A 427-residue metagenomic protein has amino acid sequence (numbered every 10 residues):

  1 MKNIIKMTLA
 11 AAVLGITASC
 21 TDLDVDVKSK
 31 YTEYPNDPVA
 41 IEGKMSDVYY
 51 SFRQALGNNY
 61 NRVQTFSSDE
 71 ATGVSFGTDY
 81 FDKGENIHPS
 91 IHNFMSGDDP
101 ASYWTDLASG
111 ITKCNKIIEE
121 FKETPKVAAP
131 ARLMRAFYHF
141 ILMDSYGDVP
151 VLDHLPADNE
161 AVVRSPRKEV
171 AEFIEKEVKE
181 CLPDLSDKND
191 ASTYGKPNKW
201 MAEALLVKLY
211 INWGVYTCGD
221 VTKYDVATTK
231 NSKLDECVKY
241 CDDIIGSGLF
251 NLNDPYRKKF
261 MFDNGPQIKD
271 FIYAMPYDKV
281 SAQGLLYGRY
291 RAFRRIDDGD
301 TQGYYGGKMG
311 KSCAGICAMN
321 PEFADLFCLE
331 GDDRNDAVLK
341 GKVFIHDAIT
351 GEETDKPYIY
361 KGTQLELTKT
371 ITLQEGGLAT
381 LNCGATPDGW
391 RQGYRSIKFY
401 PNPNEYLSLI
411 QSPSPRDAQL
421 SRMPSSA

Functional and structural regions predicted by a protein language model:
M1-S29: Bacterial Sec-dependent N-terminal signal peptides
C20-S67, K258-F260: Membrane-proximal, proline-rich intrinsically disordered regions
P38, E42-L56, G77-V149, N159-E172 (+4 more regions): Conserved, well-structured interaction surfaces
M45, G84-H92, D98-A101, L252-L409 (+1 more regions): Elongated scaffold/linker segments in the mid-to-C-terminal portions of large proteins
I141-S145, P150, N212-V221: Short coil/turn linking the two alpha-helices of tandem helical-hairpin repeats
L409-D417, S421-S426: Positively charged, low-complexity/disordered segments
